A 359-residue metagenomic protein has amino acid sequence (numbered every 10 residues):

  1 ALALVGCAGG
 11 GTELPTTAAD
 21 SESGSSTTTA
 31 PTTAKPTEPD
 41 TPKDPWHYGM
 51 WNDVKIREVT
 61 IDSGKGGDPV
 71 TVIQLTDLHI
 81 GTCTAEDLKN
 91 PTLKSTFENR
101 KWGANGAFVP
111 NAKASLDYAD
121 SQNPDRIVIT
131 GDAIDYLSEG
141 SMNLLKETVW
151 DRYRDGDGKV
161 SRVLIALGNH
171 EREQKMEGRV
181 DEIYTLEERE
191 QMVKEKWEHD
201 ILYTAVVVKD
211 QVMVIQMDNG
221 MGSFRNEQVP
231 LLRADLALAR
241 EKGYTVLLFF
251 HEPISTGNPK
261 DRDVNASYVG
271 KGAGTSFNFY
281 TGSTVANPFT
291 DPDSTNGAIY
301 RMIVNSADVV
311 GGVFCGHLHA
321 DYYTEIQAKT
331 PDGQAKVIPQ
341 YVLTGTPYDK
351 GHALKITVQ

Functional and structural regions predicted by a protein language model:
V5-G6: C-terminal motif of bacterial Sec signal peptides marking the signal peptidase cleavage site
G10-D40: Ser/Thr/Gly/Pro-rich low-complexity, disordered linker/stalk segments of secreted and cell-surface proteins
A30-G140: N-terminal active-site segment of His-dependent metallophosphoesterases
P42-G64, S138-T245, K271-F279, A298 (+1 more regions): Extended active-site neighborhood of metal-dependent phosphoesterases/phosphodiesterases
V72-Q74, I129, I165, L248 (+1 more regions): Residue-level marker for buried hydrophobic side chains located in beta-strands that build the well-ordered beta-sheet
D77, G131-D132, G168-N169, H251 (+1 more regions): Active-site glycine-centered loops adjacent to acidic/histidine catalytic or metal-binding residues that shape
A114-R126, G158-K159, M213, G222-A328: His/acidic metal-ligating clusters that form di-metal
